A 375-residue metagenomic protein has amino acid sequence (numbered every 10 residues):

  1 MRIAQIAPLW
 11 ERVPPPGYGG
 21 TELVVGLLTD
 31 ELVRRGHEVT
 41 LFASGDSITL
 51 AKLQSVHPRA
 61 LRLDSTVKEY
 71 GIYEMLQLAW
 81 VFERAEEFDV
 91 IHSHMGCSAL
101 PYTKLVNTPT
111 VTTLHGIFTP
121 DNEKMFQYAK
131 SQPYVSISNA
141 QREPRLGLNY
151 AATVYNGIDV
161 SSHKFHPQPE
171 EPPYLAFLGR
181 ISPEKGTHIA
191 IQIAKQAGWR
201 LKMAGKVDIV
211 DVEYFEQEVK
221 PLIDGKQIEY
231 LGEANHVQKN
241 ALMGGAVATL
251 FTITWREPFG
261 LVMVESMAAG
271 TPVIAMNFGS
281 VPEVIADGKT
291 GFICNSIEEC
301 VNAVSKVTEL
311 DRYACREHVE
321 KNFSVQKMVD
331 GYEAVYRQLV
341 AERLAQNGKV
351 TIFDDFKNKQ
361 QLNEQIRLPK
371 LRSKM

Functional and structural regions predicted by a protein language model:
M1-M375: Catalytic cores of nucleotide-sugar-dependent glycosyltransferases that transfer UDP/GDP/TDP-activated
